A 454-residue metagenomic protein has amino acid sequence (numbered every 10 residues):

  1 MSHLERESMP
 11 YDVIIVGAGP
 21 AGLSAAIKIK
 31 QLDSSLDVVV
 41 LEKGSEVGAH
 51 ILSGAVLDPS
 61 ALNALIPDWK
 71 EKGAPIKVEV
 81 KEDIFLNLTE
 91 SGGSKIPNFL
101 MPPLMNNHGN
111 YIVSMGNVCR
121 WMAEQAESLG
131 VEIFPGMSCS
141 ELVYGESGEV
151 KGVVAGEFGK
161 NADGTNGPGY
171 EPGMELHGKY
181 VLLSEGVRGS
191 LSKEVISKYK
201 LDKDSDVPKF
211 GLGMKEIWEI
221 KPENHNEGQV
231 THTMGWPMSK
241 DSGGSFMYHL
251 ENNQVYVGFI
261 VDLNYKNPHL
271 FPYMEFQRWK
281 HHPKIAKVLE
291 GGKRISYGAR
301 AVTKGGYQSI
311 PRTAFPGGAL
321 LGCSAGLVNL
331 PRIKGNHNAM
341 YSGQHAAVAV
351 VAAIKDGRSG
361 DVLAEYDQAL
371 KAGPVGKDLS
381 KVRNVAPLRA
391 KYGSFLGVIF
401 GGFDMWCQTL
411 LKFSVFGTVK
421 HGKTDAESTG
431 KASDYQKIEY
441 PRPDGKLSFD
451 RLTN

Functional and structural regions predicted by a protein language model:
Y11-V39: N-terminal Rossmann-like FAD-binding beta1-loop-alpha1 element of flavoenzymes
A21, E46, R188: Conserved Rossmann-like nucleotide-cofactor binding loop
K43-G92: N-terminal FAD cofactor-binding segment of flavoenzymes
A74-T89, V375-N454: Ferredoxin-type iron-sulfur electron-transfer modules and their immediate structural context
S94-N117, E124, I260-D262: Helix-loop-beta segment of a Rossmann-like dinucleotide-binding subdomain
Q125-I285: Predominantly flavin-linked oxidoreductase catalytic cores and closely associated redox partners
R300-L330, N454: FAD-binding beta-loop-beta segment adjacent to the flavin cofactor pocket
G326-R332, V348-S394: Active-site-proximal substrate-binding core of FAD-dependent oxidoreductases
